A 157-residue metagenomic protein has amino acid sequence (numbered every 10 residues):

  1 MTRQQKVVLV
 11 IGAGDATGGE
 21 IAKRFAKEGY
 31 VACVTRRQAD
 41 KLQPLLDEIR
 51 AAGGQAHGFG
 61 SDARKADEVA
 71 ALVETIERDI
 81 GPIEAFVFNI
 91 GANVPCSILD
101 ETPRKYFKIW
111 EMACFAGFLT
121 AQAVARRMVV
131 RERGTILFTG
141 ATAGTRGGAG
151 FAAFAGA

Functional and structural regions predicted by a protein language model:
G14-A16: Conserved glycine-rich cofactor-binding loop
Y30-P44: Conserved glycine-rich Rossmann-like NAD(P)H-binding loop of the short-chain dehydrogenase/reductase
A52-D67: Rossmann-fold cofactor-recognition segment
S97-I98, K105-W110: Substrate-binding pocket helix/loop in short-chain dehydrogenase/reductase
L99, R146-A152: Active-site loop immediately N-terminal to the catalytic Tyr-X3-Lys motif of short-chain dehydrogenase/reductase
A121-Q122: A short, exposed helix-loop element centered on a Lys and neighboring polar residues
A141: Residue(s) in the substrate-gating loop at a strand-loop-helix junction that position the organic substrate next
